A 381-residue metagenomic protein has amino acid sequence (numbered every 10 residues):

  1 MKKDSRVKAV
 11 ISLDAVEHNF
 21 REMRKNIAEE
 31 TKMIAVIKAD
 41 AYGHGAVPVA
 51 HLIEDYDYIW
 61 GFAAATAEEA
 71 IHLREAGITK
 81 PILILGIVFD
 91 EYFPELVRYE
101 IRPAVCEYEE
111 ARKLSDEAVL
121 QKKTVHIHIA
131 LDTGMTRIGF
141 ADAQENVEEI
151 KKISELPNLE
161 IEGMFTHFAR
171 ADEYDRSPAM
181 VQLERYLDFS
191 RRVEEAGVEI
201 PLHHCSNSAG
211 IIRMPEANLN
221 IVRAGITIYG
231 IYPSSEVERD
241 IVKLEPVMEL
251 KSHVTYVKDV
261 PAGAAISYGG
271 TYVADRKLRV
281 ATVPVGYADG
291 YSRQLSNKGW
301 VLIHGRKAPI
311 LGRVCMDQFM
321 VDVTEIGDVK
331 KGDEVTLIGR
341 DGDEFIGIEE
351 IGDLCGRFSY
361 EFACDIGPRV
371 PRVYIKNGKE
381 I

Functional and structural regions predicted by a protein language model:
K2-K3, V7-V10, A15-H18, E29-H204: Active-site-proximal beta-alpha core segment in soluble small-molecule metabolic enzymes
K2-L13, E17, E68-E69, V88-D90 (+6 more regions): Active-site anion/phosphate-binding pocket segments in diverse small-molecule metabolic enzymes
N26: Conserved PLP-enzyme active-site core in the AAT-like
